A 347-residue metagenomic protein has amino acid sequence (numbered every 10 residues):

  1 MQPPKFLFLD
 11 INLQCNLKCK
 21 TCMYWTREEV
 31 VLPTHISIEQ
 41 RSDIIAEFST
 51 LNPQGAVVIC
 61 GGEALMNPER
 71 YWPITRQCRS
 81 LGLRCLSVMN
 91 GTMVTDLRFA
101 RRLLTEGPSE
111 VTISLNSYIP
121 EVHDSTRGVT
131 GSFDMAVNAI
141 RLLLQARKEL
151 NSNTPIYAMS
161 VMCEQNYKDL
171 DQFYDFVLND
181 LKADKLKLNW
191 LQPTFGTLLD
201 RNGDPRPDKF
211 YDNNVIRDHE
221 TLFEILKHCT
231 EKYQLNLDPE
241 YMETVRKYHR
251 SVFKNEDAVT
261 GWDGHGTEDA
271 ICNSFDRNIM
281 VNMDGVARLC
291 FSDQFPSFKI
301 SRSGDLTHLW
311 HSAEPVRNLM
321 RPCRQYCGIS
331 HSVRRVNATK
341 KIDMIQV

Functional and structural regions predicted by a protein language model:
M1-E110: Conserved alpha-helical substructure of the radical SAM core
M1-K5, W25, E29, W262-V347: Flexible mid-to-C-terminal extensions adjoining Fe-S/redox cofactors in radical SAM and related proteins
F8-D10, V58, V88, M159-S160 (+4 more regions): Short beta-strand segments
W25, C60, S114, N189 (+1 more regions): Conserved residues at the C-terminal ends of beta-strands
T26, P68, T130, L144-R147 (+1 more regions): A general structural signal marking secondary-structure boundaries and capping sites
V31, T105-E106, E110, S114-I271 (+3 more regions): Radical SAM enzyme [4Fe-4S]-AdoMet core and its adjacent flexible, acidic and glycine-rich loops/tails across
G62, Q192, Q325: Short, solvent-exposed turn/loop segments enriched in Gly/Ser/Thr/Pro and often Arg
A64, T92, Y118, C163 (+1 more regions): Short, glycine/serine-rich, charged loops/turns that create anion-binding and catalytic segments at active sites
